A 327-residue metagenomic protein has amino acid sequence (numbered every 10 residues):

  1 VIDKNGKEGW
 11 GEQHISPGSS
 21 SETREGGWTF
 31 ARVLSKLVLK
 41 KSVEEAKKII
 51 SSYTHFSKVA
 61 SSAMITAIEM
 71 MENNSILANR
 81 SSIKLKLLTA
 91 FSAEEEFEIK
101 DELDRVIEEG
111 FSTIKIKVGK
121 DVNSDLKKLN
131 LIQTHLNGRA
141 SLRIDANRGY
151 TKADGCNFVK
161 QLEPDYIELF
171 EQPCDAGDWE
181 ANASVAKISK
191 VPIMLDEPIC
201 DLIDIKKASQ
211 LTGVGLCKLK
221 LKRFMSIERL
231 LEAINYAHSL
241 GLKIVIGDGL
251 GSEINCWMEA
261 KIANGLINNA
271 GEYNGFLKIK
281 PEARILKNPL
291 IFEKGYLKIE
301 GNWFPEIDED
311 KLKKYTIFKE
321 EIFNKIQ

Functional and structural regions predicted by a protein language model:
V1-L142, N147-G149, A153-C156, Q161-P164 (+1 more regions): N-terminal capping/lid subdomain adjacent to the active-site entrance of alpha/beta enzymes
G6, M64, I114, D145 (+5 more regions): Conserved, mostly hydrophobic/aromatic
E12, E171, E197, E253 (+1 more regions): Acidic-residue sensor for enzyme active/binding pockets
E44-A46, L77, L169-P173, V245-G249 (+1 more regions): Flexible, glycine/charged-enriched surface loops at secondary-structure junctions
I68, C174-D175, A263: Generic short alpha-helical hydrophobic face used as a protein-protein interaction/packing hotspot
S92, I114-V122, R143-R148, Y166-G177 (+2 more regions): Catalytic beta/alpha-barrel core
Y166, D178-S184, I188, P192 (+1 more regions): Shared catalytic-loop signature of beta/alpha-barrel
